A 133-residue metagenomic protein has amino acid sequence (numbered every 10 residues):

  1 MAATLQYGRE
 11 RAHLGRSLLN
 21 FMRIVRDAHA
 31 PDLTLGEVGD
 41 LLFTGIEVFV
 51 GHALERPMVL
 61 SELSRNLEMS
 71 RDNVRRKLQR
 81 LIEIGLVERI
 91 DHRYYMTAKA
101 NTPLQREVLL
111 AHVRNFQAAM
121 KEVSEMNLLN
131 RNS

Functional and structural regions predicted by a protein language model:
M1-L35: N-terminal leader segment of winged-helix/HTH proteins
M22-R23, L42, V59: The feature represents the first ordered module of a protein
T34-F43: Short helix-coil-helix linker/hinge
E47-G51: Short amphipathic alpha-helical elements of helix-turn-helix/winged-helix folds
P57-L67: A short alpha-helical element within helix-turn-helix/winged-helix DNA-binding domains across DNA-binding proteins
V59, L86, H92-R114: Short, cationic-aromatic polyanion-contact patches
E68-E83: Short amphipathic alpha-helical interaction segments
E107-S133: Amphipathic alpha-helical dimerization/coiled-coil segments that flank or bridge DNA-binding/regulatory modules
